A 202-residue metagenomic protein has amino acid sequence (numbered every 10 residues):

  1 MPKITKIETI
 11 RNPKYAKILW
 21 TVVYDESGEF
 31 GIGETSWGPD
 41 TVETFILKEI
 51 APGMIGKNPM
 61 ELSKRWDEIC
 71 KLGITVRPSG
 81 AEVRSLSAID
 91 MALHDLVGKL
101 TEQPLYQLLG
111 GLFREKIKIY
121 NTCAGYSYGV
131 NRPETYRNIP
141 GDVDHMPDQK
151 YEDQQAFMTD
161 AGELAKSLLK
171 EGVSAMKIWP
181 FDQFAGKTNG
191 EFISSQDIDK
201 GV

Functional and structural regions predicted by a protein language model:
M1-S36, E49: Structured beta-strand/loop patches that form or line metal/cofactor-binding pockets in enzymes
P2-I10, K14, Q103-I117: N-terminal amphipathic alpha-helix/helix-capping segment at the start of soluble metabolic enzymes
K6-I7, V76, S87, K118: Cofactor-binding beta-sheet edge motifs in enzyme active sites
K14, E29-G31, D40, S127-Y128 (+1 more regions): Short, acidic Gly/Pro/Ser/Thr-rich loop/turn segments
E26-T101, Q107: Metal- or metallocofactor-binding catalytic centers and their adjacent structured scaffolds across diverse enzyme
L72-R77, G110-C123: Short, mixed-charge aromatic SLiMs
A92, P104-L105, T159-L164: Short alpha-helical segments and helix-capping/turn motifs at coil-helix boundaries
K116, N121-V202: Metal-dependent enolase-superfamily TIM-barrel catalytic cores that perform enediolate-based chemistry
